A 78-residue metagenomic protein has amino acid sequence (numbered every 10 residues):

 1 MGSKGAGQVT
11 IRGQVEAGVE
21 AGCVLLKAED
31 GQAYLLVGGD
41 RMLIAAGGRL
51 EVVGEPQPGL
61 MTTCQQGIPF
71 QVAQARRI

Functional and structural regions predicted by a protein language model:
G2-E20, G47, G54, I78: Structural detector for short beta-strands of small beta-barrel domains
E20-L26: Short aromatic-glycine-enriched beta-strand elements
Q32-G39, E55-Q57: N-terminal post-signal-peptidase region of extra-cytosolic proteins
G39-V53: Short nucleic-acid-contacting surface segments enriched for D/E, G, S/T with interspersed K/R
E51-M61: Short, highly charge-biased, low-complexity peptide segments
G59-I78: OB-fold/S1-family single-stranded nucleic acid-binding modules
